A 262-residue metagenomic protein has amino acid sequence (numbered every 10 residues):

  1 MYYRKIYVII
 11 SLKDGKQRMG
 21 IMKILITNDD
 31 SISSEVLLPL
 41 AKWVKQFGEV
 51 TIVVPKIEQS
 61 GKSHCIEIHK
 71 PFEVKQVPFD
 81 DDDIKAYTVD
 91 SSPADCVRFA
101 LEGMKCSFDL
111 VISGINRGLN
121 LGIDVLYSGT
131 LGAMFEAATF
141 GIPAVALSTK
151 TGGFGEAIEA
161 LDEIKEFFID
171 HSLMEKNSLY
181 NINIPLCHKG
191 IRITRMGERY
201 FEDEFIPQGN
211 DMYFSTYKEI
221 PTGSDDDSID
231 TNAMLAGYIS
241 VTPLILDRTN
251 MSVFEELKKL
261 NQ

Functional and structural regions predicted by a protein language model:
Y2-S11: Short, positively charged and aromatic/hydrophobic N-terminal segments
G20-I24: Extreme N-terminal starter segment of soluble prokaryotic enzymes
S34-S107: A cross-family phosphate/adenosyl-ligand binding-site feature
A100-K105, M134-P143: Alpha-helix C-terminal capping segments
L110, G114-L119: Glycine/small-residue-rich loop that forms an oxyanion/phosphate-binding "nest" at active or ligand-binding sites
L119-S128: Glycine/threonine-rich flexible loop motifs
A138-I158: Glycine-rich phosphate/pyrophosphate-binding loops and their adjacent beta-strand/loop elements at enzyme active sites
I158-Q262: Electrostatically charged, flexible surface regions
